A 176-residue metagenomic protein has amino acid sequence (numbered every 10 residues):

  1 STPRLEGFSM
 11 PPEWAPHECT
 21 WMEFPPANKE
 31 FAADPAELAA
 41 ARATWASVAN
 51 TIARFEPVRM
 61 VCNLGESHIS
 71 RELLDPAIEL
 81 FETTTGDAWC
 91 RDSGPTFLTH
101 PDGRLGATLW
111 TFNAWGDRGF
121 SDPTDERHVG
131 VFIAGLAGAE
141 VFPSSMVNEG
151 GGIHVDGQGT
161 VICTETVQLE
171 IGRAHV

Functional and structural regions predicted by a protein language model:
S1-R173: The feature marks the mature, well-folded catalytic cores of soluble enzymes
